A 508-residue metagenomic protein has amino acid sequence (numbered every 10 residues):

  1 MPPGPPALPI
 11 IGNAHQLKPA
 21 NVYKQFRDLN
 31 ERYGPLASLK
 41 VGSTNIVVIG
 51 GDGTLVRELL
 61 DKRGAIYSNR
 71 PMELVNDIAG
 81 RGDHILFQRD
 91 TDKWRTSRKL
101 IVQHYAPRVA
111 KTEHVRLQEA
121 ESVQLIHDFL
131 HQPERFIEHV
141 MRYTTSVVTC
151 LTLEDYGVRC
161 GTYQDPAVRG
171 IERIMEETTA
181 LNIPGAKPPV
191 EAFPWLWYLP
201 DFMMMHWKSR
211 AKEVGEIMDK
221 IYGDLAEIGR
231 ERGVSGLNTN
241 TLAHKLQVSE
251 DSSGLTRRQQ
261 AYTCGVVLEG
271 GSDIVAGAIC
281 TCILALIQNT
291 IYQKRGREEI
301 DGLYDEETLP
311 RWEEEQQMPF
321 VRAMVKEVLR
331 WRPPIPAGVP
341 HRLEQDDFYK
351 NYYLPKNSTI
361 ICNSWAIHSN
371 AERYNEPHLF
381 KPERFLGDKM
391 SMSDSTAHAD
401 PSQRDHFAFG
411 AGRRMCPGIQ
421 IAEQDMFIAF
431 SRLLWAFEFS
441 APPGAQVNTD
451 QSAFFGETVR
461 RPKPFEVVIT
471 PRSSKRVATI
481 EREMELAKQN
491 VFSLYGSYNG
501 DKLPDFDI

Functional and structural regions predicted by a protein language model:
M1-G82, D92, T96, E119-Q124 (+4 more regions): N-terminal membrane-proximal hinge/A-helix region immediately C-terminal to the signal-anchor transmembrane segment
M1-P6, P166-M175, L237-K245, A285-I335 (+7 more regions): Cytochrome P450 I-helix active-site segment
I49-L59, Y156-R159, Y163-D165, D273-E298 (+1 more regions): Classical protein tyrosine phosphatase
R70-A79, T112-I279: Cytochrome P450 heme-thiolate monooxygenase catalytic core
V158, T290-Q293, I419-P464, T470-R476: Cytochrome P450 heme-binding "Cys pocket" and the immediately downstream C-terminal segment
W312, D388-M426, S452-F454: Cytochrome P450 heme-thiolate "Cys pocket" and heme-binding signature region
C362-A397, E485: Conserved cytochrome P450 K-helix/beta-meander segment immediately N-terminal to the heme-binding cysteine loop
G387, E483-I508: Short, cationic low-complexity segments
